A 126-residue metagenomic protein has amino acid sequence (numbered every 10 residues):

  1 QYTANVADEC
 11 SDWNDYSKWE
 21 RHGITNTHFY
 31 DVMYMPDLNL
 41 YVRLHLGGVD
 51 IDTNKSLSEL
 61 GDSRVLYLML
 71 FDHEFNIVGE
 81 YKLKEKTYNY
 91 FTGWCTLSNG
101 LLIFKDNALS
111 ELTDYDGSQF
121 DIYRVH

Functional and structural regions predicted by a protein language model:
Q1-I24, Y81-N89: Surface-exposed loop and turn segments in beta-propeller and other repeat-based domains that flank or scaffold
N14-R21, N26-M33, D52-S58: Short secondary-structure capping micro-motifs at structural edges
I24-D37, W94-S98, L102-I103, N107: Structural signature of eukaryotic scaffold interfaces centered on beta-propeller domains
H28, R64, N89-Y90: Beta-rich catalytic cores
D37-L38, E74: Residue-level recognition of short loop/turn positions
L44-G47, K105-N107: Recurrent small/Gly-Pro-centered beta-turn motifs in extracellular repeat architectures
S56-N76, Y115-H126: Beta-propeller blade signature
S98-H126: Blade-level signature of beta-propeller repeat domains, shared across WD40, Kelch, NHL, RCC1 and BNR/Asp-box propellers
